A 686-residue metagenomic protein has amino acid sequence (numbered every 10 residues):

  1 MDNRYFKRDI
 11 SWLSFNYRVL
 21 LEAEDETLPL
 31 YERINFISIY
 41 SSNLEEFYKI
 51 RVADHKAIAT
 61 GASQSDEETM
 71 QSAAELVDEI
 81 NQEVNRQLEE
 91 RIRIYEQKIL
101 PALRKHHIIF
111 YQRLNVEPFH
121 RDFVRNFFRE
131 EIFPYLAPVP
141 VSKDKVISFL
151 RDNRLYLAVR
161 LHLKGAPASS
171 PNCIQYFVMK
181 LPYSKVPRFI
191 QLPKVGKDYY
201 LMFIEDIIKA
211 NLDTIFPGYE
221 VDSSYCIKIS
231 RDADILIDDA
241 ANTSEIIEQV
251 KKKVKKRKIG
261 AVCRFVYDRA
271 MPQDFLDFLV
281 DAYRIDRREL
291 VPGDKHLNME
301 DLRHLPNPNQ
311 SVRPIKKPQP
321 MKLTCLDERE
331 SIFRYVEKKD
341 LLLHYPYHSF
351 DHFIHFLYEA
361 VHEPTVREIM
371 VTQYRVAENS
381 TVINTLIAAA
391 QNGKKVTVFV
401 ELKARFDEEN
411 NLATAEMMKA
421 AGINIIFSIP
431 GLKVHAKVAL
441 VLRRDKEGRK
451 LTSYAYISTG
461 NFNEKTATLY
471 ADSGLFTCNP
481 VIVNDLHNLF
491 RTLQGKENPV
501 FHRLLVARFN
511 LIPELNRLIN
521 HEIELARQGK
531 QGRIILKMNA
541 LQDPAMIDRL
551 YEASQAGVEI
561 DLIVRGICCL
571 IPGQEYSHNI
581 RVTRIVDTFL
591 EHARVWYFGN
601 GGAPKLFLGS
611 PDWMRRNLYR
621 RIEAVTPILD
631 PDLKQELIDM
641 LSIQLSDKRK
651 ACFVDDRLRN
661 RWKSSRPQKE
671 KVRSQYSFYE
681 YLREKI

Functional and structural regions predicted by a protein language model:
M1-I534, E552, A556, C568-I686: N-terminal localization/anchoring segments of enzymes in phospholipid and broader phosphate metabolism
D274, P544-A545: Short alpha-helical
M546, L550: Polyanion-binding catalytic cores of nucleic-acid enzymes and NTP/SAM-utilizing transferases
I563: C-terminal subdomains that position terminal phosphate/3'-OH groups for nucleotidyl transfer/ligation, primarily on
